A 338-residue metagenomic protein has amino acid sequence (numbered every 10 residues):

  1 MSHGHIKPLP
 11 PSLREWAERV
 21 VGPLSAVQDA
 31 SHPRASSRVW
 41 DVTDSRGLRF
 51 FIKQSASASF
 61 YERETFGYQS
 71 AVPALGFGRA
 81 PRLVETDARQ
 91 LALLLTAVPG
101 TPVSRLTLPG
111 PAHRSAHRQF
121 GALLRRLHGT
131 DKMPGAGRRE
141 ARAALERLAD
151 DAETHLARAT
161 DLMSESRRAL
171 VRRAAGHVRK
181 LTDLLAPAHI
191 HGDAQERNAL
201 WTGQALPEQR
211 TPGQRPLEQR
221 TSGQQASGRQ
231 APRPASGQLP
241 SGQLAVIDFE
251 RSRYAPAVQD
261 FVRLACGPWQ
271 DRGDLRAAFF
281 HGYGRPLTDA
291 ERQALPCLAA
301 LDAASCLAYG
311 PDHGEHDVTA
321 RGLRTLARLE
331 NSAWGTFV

Functional and structural regions predicted by a protein language model:
S2-H5, A157-A159, A277, H281 (+1 more regions): ATP/Mg2+ or Mg2+-diphosphate-binding catalytic cores that bind nucleotide phosphates or diphosphates via glycine-rich
P8-S25, G129-G192, T202-Q204, G322 (+1 more regions): An alpha-helical support segment within catalytic cores of ATP-dependent transferases
D29-E140, D161: ATP-binding pocket architecture of kinase catalytic cores
S36-T43, A175-R210, P232-Q259: Active-site acidic catalytic loop and adjacent metal/ATP-binding pocket of ATP-dependent phosphoryl transfer enzymes
Y68, P111-A112, V262-L264, T325: Glycine-rich, phosphate-binding/catalytic loops in enzymes
E140, L287-L298: All-alpha amphipathic helical-bundle segments outside canonical DNA-binding/catalytic cores that form hydrophobic
V258-L287, A299-H316: Active-site activation/catalytic loop segments of kinase-like enzymes and analogous catalytic loops in related
